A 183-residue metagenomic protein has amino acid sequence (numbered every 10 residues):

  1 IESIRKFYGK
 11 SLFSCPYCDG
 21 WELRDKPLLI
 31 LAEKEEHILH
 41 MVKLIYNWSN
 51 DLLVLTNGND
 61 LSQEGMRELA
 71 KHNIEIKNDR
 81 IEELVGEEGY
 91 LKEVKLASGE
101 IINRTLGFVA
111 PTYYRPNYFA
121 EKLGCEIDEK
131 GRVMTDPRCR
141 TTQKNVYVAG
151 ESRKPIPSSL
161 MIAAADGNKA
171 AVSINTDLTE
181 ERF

Functional and structural regions predicted by a protein language model:
I1-E36, H40-K43: Glycine-rich dinucleotide-binding loop and its adjacent helix/turn
I1-S3, V42-K43, F119-K122, L160-M161: Short amphipathic alpha-helical segments
R5-E22, T112-P157, T176: FAD-site-proximal beta/loop scaffold in flavoenzymes
Y17, E33, N57-N59, E151: Cofactor-binding loop segments of dinucleotide-utilizing enzymes, especially the Rossmann-like FAD- and NAD(P)+-binding
L39-M41, S152-F183: A conserved FAD-binding loop/helix module that cradles the flavin
N47-R132, T179-F183: A Rossmann-like FAD-binding core segment of flavoenzymes
